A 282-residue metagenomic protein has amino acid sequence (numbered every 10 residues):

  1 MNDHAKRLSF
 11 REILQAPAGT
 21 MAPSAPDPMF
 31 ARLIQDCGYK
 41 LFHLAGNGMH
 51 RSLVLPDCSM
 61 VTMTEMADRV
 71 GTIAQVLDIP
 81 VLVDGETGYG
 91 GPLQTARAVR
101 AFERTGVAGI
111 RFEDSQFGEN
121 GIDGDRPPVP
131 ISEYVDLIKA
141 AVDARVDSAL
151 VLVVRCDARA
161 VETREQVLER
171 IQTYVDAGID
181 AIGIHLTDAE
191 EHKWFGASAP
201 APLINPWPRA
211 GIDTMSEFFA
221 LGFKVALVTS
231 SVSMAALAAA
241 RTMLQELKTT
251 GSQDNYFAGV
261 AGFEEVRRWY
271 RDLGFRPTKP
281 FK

Functional and structural regions predicted by a protein language model:
N2-V81, G85-V228, A235-Q245, R276-K282: Alpha/beta enzyme core
H185, S252-A258: Flexible, glycine/charged-enriched surface loops at secondary-structure junctions
K248-T249: Internal helix-turn-beta structural module
Y256-K282: A short, charged, Gly/Pro-tolerant segment at domain boundaries
